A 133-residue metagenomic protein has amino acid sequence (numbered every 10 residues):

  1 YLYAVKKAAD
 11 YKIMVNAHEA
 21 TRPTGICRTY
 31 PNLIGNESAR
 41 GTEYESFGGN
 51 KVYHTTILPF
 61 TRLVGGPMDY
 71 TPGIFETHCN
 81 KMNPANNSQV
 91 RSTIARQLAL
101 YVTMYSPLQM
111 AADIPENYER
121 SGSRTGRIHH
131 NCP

Functional and structural regions predicted by a protein language model:
Y1-P84: Aromatic- and carboxylate-enriched substrate-binding clefts and catalytic-loop regions of carbohydrate-active enzymes
A4, A9-D10, T21, N83-A85 (+3 more regions): Carbohydrate-binding surfaces of carbohydrate-active enzymes
